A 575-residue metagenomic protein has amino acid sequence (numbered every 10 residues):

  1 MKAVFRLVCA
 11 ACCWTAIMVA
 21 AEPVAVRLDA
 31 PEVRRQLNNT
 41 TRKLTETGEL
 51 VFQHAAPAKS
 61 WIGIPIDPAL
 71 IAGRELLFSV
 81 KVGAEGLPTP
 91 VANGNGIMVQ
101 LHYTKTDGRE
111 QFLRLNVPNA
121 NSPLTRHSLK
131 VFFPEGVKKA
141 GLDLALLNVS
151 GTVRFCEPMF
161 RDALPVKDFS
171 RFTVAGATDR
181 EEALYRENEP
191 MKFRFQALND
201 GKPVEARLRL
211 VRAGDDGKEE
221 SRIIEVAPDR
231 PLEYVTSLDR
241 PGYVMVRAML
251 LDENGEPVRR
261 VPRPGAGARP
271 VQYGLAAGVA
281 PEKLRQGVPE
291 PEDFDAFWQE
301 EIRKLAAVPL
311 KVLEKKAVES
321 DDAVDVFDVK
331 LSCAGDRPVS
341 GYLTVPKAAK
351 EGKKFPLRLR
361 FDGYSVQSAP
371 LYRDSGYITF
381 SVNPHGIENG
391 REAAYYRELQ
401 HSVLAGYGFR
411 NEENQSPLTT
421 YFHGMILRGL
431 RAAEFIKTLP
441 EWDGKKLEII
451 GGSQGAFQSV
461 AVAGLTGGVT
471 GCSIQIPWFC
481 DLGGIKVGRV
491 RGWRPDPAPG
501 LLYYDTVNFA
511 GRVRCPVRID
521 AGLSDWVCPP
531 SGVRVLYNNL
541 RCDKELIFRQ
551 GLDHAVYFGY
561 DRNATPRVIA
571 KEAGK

Functional and structural regions predicted by a protein language model:
A21-E182, F193: Extracellular and organelle-lumenal recognition/adhesion modules and their flexible linkers in secreted
A183, A306-G352: N-terminal cap/lid segment of alpha/beta-hydrolase-fold proteins
S365-L427, G483-V487: Cap/lid segment of the alpha/beta-hydrolase catalytic domain
L430-R491: Primarily recognizes the serine-hydrolase "nucleophile elbow" in alpha/beta-hydrolase and SGNH/GDSL folds
V513, I519-A521: Short beta-strand/loop motif that positions the catalytic acidic residue of the alpha/beta-hydrolase fold
C515, P529-Y537: Short alpha-helix in the alpha/beta-hydrolase fold that links the catalytic acid
L523-C528, A555: Acidic catalytic loop of the alpha/beta-hydrolase fold
R534-K575: C-terminal catalytic histidine-bearing segment of alpha/beta-hydrolase fold enzymes
